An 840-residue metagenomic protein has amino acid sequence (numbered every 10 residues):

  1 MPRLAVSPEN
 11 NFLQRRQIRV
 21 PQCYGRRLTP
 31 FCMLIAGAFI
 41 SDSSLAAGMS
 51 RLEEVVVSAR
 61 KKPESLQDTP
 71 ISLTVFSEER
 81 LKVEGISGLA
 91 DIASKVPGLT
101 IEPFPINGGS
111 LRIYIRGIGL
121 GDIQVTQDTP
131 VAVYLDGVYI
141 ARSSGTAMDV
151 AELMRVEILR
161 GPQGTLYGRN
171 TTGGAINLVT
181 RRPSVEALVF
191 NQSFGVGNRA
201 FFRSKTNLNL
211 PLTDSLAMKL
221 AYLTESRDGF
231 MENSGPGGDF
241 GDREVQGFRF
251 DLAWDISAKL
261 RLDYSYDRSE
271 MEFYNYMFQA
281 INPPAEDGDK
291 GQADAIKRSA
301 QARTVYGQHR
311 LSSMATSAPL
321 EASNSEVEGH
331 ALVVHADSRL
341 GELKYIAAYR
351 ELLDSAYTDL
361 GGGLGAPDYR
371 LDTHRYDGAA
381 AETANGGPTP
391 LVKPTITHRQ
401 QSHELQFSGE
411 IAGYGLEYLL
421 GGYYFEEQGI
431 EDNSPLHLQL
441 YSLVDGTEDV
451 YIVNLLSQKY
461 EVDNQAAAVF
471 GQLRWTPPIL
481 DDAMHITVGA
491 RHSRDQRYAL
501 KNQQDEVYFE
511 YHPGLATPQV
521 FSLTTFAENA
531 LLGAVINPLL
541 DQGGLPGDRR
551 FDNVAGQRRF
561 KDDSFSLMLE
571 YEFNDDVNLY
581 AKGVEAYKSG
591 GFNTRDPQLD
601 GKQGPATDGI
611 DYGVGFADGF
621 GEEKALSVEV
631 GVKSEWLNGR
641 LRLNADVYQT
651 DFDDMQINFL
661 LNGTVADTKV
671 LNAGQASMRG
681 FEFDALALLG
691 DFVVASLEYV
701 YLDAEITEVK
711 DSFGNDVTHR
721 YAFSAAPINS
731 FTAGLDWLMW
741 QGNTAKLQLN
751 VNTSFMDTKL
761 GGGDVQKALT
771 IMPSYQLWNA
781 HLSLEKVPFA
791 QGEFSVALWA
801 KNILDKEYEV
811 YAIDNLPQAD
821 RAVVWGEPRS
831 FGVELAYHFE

Functional and structural regions predicted by a protein language model:
R3, G48-V185, V630: Acidic, small-polar-rich N-terminal luminal/periplasmic segments of exported/outer-membrane proteins
D128-P130, R142, A151-R160, T165-F248 (+6 more regions): Outer-membrane beta-barrel translocator/receptor signature
E186, S193-G195, N209-Y306, L311-S317 (+3 more regions): Periplasmic-side early beta-strands and strand-to-turn transitions of outer-membrane beta-barrels
G195-R203, S226-S257, R261, Y306-A331 (+7 more regions): Outer-membrane beta-barrel proteins
N209, P394-A412, E417-G421, E427 (+4 more regions): Conserved C-terminal beta-signal and adjacent last beta-strands/turns of outer-membrane beta-barrel proteins
A253-S257, Y423-F425, Y460-T650: Structural signature of Gram-negative outer-membrane beta-barrels, strongest in the C-terminal barrel of TonB-dependent
V333-S338, E342-A348, L352-L360, E572 (+10 more regions): Membrane-embedded beta-barrel scaffold of Gram-negative outer-membrane proteins
G415-G421, I479-L480, I486, R640-F652 (+2 more regions): Gram-negative outer-membrane beta-barrel transporters
